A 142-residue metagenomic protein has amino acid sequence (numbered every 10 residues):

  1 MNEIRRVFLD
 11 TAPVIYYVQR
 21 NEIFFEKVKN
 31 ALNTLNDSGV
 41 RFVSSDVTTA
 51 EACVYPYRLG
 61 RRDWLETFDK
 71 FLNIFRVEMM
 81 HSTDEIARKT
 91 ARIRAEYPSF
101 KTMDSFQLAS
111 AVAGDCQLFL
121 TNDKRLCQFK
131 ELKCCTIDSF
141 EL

Functional and structural regions predicted by a protein language model:
M1-R6, E78, L108, V112-L142: Acidic, PIN/NYN-like endoribonuclease modules and their adjacent C-terminal/linker elements
M1-S44, Y57-E66, K124, F140-L142: Short, well-structured N-terminal submotif of metal-dependent ribonuclease cores
T11, D46, D104-L108: Conserved glycosyltransferase catalytic-site signature
V18, P56, R94, K130: Short, flexible helix/strand-to-coil boundary loops that buttress conserved ligand/catalytic motifs in alpha/beta
R20, V47, F75-E96: Acidic catalytic patch
D37-G39, I74-F75, E96, D115: Structured helix-beta-strand junction loops
R61-M80: Helix-adjacent hinge/juxtasegments
